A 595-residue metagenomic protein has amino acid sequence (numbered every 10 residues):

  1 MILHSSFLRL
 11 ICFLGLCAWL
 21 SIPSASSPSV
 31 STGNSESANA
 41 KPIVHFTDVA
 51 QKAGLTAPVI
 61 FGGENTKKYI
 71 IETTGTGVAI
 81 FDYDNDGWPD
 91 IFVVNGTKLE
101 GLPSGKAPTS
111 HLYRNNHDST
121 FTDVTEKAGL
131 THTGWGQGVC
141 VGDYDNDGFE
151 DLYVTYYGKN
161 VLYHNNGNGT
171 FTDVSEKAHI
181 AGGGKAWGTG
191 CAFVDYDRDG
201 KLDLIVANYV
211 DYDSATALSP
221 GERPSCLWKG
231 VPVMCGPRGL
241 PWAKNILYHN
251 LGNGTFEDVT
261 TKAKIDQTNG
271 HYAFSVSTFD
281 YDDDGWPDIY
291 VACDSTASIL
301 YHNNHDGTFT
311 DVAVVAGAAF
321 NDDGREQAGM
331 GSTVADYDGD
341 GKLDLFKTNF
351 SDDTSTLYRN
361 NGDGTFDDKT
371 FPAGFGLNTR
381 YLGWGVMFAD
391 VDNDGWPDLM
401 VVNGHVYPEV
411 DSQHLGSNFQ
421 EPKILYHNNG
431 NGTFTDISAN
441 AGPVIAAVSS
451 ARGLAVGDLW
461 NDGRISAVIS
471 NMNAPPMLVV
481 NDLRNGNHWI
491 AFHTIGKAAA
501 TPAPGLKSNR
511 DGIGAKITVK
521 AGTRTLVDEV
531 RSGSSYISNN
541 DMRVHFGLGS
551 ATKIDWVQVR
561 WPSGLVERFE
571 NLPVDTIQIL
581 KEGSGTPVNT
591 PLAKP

Functional and structural regions predicted by a protein language model:
L10-I22: Bacterial N-terminal signal peptides
P42-H45, A53, G63, K68 (+2 more regions): Gly/Ser/Thr/Pro-enriched helix-cap/hinge segments flanking short amphipathic alpha-helices
F46-D48, T120-L130, T170-A181, G254-D266 (+3 more regions): Blade-edge beta-strand/turn elements of extracellular beta-propeller and related beta-sheet repeat scaffolds
L55-G77, A128-C140, H179-A192, P241 (+7 more regions): Repeat-based blade/solenoid architectures
G75-N85, R114, W135-E150, H164 (+10 more regions): Beta-propeller blade termini
W88-N95, D147-Y156, L204-N208, D284 (+5 more regions): Hydrophobic beta-strand segments that make up the repeating blades of beta-propeller and related beta-repeat
V94-P108, N208-L240, V402-N418: Short, conserved, GDST-rich strand-edge loop motifs in beta-rich repeat architectures
S110-N115, K244-N250, H302, Y358-R359 (+1 more regions): Beta-propeller blade signature
